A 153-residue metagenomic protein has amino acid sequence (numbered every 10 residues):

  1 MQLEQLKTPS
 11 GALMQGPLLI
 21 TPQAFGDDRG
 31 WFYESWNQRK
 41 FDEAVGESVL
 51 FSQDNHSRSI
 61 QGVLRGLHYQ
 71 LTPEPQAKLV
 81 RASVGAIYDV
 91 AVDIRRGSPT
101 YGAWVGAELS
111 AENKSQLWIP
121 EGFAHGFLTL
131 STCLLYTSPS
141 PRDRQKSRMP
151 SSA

Functional and structural regions predicted by a protein language model:
M1-E112, S131-C133, R142-R144: Non-catalytic, conserved peripheral segments adjacent to functional cores
L109-S131: Conserved metal-binding segment of the jelly-roll/cupin
Y136-A153: Single conserved hydrophobic/aromatic residue that forms the stacking wall/gate of nucleotide- or nucleobase-binding
